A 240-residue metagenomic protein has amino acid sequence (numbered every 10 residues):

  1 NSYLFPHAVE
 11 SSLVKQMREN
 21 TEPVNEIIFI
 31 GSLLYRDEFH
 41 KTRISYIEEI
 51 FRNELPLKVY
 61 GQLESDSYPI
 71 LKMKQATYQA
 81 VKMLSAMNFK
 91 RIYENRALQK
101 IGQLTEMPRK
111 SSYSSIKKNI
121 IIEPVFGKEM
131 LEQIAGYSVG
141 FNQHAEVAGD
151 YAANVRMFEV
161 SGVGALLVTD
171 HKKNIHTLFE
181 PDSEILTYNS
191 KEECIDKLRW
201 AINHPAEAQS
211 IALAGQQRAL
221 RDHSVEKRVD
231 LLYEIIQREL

Functional and structural regions predicted by a protein language model:
N1-M157, G162, L166-I175: Nucleotide-sugar donor-binding catalytic core of glycosyltransferases
E129, E193-D196: Short acidic active-site motifs
I185-K191, A201-P205: Conserved acidic donor-binding segment of nucleotide-sugar-dependent glycosyltransferases
N203-E234: A charged, aromatic-enriched C-terminal amphipathic alpha-helix characteristic of glycosyltransferases across folds
Q237-L240: Generic C-terminal helix-cap and adjacent flexible tail
